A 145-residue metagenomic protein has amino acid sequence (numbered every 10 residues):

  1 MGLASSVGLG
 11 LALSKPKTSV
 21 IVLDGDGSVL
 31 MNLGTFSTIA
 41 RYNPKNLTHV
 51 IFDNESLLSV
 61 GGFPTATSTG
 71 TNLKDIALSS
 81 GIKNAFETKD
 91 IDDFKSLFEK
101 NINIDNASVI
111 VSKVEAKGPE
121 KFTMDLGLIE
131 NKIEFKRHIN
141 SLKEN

Functional and structural regions predicted by a protein language model:
M1-D53: Thiamine diphosphate
V22, F86-K89, S112: General beta-strand structural signal in soluble alpha/beta enzymes
G27-S28, E55, V114-K117: Short glycine-rich anion-binding loops that position phosphate/pyrophosphate groups of nucleotides and phosphorylated
G34-Y42, S59-I76: Active-site-proximal loop->helix
H49, A85-E87, V109: Conserved beta-strand scaffold positions in the cores of enzyme catalytic domains, especially in NTP/NDP-utilizing
S59-V60, S96-L97, K117-F122: Short active-site-adjacent structural elements
P64-K100: Conserved thiamine diphosphate
I104-N145: Glycine/aspartate-rich loop-and-adjacent alpha/beta segment that forms the canonical ThDP
